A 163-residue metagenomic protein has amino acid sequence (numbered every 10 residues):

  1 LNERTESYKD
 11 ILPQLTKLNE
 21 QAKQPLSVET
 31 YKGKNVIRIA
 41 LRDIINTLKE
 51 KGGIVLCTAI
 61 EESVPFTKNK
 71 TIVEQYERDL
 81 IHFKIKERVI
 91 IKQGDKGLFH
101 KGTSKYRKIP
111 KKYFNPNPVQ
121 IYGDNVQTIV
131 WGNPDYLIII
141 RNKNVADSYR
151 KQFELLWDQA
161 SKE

Functional and structural regions predicted by a protein language model:
L1-S27: Short, charged amphipathic alpha-helical surface segments
K9, E20-K23, G52-G53, R88 (+1 more regions): Residue-level signal for secondary-structure boundary elements
T16-N19, L48, L80, W157: Short, well-ordered alpha-helical segments in soluble proteins
L26-T30, E62-S63: Surface-exposed cleft-lining segments at the edges of enzyme active sites
G33: Intrinsically disordered, low-complexity polar regions and short flexible loop motifs
V36-R141, V145: Hydrophobic protein-protein interaction segments
Y136-E163: Signature of lipid phosphatidyltransferase scaffolds
